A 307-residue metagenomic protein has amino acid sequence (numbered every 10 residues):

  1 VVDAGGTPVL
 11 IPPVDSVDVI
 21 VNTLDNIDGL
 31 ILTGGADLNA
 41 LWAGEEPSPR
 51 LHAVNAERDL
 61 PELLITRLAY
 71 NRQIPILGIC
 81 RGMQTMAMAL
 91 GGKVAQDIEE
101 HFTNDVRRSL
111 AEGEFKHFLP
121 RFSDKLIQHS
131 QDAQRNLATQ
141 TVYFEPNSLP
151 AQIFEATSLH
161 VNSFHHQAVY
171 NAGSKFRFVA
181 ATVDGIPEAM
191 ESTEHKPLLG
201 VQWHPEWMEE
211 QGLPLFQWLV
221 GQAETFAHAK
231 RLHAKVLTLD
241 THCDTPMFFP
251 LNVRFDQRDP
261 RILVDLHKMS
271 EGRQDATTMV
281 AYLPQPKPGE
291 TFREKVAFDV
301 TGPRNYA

Functional and structural regions predicted by a protein language model:
V1-I79, A87-A95, E99-I153, T157 (+4 more regions): N-terminal beta1-alpha1 cap of cysteine-dependent amidohydrolase-like domains
V17, D37-N39, M83, T245-M247 (+1 more regions): Glycine-rich nucleotide phosphate-binding loop and flanking beta-alpha elements of Rossmann-like dinucleotide-binding
N26-I27, T85-I98, E290-Y306: Short, electropositive alpha-helical surface patch
I79-M83, F164, Y282: Short, well-ordered beta-to-alpha junction loops that form the rim of enzyme active sites and present histidine/acidic
V161-A168, G200-P205, T238-T245: Histidine-centered catalytic micro-motifs
N162, V179, T277: Paired acidic/hydrophobic, glycine-rich loop segments that form the ligand-binding mouth/hinge of periplasmic-binding
H228-A307: N-terminal hydrophobic targeting/anchoring segments and the immediately downstream early-domain regions of hydrolases
